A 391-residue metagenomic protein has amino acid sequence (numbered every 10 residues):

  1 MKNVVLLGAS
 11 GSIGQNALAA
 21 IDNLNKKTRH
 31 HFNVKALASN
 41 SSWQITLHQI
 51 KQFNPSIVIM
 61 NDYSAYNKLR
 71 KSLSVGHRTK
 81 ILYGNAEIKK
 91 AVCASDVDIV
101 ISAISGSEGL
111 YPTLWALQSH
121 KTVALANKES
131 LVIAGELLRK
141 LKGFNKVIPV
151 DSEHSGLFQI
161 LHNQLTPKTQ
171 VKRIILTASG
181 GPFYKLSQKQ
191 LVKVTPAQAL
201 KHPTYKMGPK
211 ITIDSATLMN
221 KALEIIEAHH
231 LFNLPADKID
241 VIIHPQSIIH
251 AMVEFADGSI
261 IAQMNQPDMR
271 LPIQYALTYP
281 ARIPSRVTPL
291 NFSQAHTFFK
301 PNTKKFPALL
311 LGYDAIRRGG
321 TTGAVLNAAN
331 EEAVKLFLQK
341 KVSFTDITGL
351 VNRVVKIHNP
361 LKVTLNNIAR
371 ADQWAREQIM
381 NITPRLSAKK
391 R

Functional and structural regions predicted by a protein language model:
M1-R391: Catalytic, metal-anchored helix/loop core of enzyme active sites in primary metabolism
